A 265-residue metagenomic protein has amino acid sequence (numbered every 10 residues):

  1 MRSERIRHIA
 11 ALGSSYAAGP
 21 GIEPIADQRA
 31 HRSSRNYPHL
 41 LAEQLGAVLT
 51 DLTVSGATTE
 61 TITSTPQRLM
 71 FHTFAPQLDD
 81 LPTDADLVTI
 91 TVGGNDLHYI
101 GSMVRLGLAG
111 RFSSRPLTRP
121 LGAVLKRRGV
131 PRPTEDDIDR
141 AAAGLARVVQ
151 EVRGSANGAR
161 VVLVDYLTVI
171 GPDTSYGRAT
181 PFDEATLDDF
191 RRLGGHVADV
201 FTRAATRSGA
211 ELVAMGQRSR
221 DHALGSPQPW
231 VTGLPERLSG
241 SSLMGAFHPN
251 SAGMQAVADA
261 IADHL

Functional and structural regions predicted by a protein language model:
M1-R7, H72-T89, L145-R160, A262-D263: Short amphipathic alpha-helices and their capping/turn segments at secondary-structure boundaries
H8, I22-D136, A143: Conserved SGNH/GDSL esterase-like catalytic core that processes O-acyl groups on lipids and polysaccharides
H8-S14: Short, hydrophobic/glycine-enriched beta-strand segments
A17-G21, T58-I62, L97-G101, I170-A179 (+1 more regions): Short acidic/His/Gly/Ser-rich catalytic and metal-binding motifs that mark active-site loops of diverse hydrolases
Q44-L49, A143-V162, H196-A214, H264: A structural motif corresponding to the C-terminal end of an alpha-helix and its immediate exit/capping segment
G93-R111, D165-P172, M215-L224: Short, solvent-exposed beta-strand-terminating loops
R127-R132, G144-R191: Active-site segments of SGNH/GDSL-like serine hydrolases that catalyze O-acetyl group transfer/hydrolysis on lipids
L167-L265: Catalytic His-Asp segment of secreted/periplasmic serine-dependent ester chemistry enzymes
